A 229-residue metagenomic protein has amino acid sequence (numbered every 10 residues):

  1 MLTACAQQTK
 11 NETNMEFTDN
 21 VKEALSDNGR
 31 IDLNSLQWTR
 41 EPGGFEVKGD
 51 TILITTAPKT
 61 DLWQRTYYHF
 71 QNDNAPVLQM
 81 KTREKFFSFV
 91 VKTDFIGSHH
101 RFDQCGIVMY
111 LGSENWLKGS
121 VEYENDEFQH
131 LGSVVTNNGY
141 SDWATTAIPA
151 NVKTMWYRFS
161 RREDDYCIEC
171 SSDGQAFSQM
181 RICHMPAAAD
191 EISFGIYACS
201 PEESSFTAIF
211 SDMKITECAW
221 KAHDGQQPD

Functional and structural regions predicted by a protein language model:
T3-A4: C-terminal motif of bacterial Sec signal peptides marking the signal peptidase cleavage site
E12-D229: Extracellular glycan-recognition regions
